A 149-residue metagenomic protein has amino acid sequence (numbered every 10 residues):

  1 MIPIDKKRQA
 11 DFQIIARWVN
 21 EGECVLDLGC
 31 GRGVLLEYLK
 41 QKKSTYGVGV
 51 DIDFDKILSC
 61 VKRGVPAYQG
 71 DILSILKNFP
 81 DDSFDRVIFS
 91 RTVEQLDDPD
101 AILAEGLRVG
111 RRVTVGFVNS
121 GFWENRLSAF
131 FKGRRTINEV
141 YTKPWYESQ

Functional and structural regions predicted by a protein language model:
K6-G22: Conserved alpha-helix/loop element of class I SAM-dependent methyltransferases that forms part of the SAM/SAH-binding
R32: Conserved SAM/SAH-binding loop
Y38-I75: Class I SAM-dependent methyltransferase SAM/SAH-binding core
R86-D97: A short SAM/SAH-binding and catalytic strip from SAM-dependent methyltransferases
D100-T114: A short glycine-rich, Lys/Arg-flanked "PGG" loop and its adjoining helix->strand segment in the class I
V115-I137: Conserved class I S-adenosyl-L-methionine
E139-Q149: Acceptor-substrate binding/catalytic loop of class I
